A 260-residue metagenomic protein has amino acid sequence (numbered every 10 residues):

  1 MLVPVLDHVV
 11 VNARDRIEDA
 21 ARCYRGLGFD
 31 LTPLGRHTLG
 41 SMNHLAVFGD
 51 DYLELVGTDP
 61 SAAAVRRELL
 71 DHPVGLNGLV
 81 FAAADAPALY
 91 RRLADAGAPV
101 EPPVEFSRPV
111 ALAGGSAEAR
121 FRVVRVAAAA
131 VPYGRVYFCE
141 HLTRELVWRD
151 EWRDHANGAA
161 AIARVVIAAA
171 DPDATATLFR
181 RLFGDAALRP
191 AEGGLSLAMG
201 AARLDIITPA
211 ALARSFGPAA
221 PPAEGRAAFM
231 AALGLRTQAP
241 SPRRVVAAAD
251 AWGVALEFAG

Functional and structural regions predicted by a protein language model:
M1-L6, V11-P33, F48-E105, L112-G260: Glyoxalase I/VOC metalloenzyme domain signal
T38, S107-R108: Conserved beta-strand edge residues that scaffold enzyme active sites
T38-M42, W252: Short acidic/glycine-enriched loop/turn segments that link adjacent beta-strands
